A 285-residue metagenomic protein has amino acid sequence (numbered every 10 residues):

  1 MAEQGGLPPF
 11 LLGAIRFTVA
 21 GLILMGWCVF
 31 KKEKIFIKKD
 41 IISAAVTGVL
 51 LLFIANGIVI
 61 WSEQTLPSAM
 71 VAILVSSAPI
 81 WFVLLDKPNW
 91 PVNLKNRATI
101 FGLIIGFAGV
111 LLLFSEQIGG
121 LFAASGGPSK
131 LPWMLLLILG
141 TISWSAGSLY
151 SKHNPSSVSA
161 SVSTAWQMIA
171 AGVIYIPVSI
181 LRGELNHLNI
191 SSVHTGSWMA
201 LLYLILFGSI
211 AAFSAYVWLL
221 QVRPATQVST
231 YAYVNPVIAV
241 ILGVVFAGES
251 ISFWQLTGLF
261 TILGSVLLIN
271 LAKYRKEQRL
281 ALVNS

Functional and structural regions predicted by a protein language model:
M1, V19-K38, F107-G127, A170-G196 (+2 more regions): Membrane-interface helix-cap regions at the ends of transmembrane helices in multi-pass membrane proteins
A2, L12, R16, S62 (+7 more regions): Hydrophobic/aromatic residues within transmembrane alpha-helices of multi-pass small-molecule transporters
G5-F10, A14, F36-I42, I100 (+3 more regions): Juxtamembrane helix-entry segments on the extracytoplasmic side of multipass membrane proteins
F10-G13, F17, G196-M199, Y233-S285: C-terminal-most transmembrane helix of multi-pass membrane proteins
A14-I15, L52, N56, V71-S77 (+3 more regions): Helix-helix packing/entry segments at the starts of transmembrane helices
L24, A45, S77, K95-Q117 (+3 more regions): Hydrophobic transmembrane alpha-helices of multi-pass small-molecule transport proteins
L24, F82-L84, P88-W90, L121-L185 (+1 more regions): Transmembrane alpha-helical segments that form core, pore/gating elements of small-molecule transporters/exporters
M25-V75, L111-L112, I205-R223: Specific transmembrane alpha-helical segments of multi-pass solute transporters/efflux pumps, especially DMT/EamA
